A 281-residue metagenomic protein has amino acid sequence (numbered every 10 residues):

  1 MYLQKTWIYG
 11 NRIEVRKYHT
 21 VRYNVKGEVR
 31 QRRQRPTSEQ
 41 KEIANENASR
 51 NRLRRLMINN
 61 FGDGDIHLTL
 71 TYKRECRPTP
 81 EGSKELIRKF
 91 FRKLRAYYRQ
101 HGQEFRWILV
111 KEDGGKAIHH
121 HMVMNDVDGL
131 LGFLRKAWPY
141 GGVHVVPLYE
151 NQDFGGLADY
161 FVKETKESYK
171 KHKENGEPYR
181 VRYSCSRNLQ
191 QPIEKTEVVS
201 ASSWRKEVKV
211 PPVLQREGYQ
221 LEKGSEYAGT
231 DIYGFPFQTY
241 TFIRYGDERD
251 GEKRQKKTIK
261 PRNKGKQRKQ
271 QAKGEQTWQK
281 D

Functional and structural regions predicted by a protein language model:
M1-K116, D126-D281: Right-hand nucleic-acid polymerase module
